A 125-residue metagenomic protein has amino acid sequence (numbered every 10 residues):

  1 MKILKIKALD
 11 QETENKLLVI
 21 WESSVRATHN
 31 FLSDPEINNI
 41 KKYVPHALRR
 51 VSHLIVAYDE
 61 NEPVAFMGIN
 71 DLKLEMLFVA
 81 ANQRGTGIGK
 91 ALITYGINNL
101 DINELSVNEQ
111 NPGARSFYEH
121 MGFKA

Functional and structural regions predicted by a protein language model:
K2-V19: A short beta-loop-alpha structural element at the N-terminal edge of CoA-dependent acyl/N-acetyltransferase catalytic
E14, V19-H46: Conserved GNAT-fold acetyl-CoA-binding loop/helix
S52-A65: Conserved beta-hairpin
I55, M67, L72, L77: Conserved GNAT-family N-acetyltransferase fold
K73-R84, V107-N108: A short, internal acetyl-CoA/4′-phosphopantetheine-binding micro-motif in the GNAT/acyltransferase core
G85-N98, R115-H120: Conserved acetyl-CoA-binding loop-helix of GNAT-fold acetyltransferases
N98-Q110: Conserved GNAT acetyl-CoA-binding A-motif
